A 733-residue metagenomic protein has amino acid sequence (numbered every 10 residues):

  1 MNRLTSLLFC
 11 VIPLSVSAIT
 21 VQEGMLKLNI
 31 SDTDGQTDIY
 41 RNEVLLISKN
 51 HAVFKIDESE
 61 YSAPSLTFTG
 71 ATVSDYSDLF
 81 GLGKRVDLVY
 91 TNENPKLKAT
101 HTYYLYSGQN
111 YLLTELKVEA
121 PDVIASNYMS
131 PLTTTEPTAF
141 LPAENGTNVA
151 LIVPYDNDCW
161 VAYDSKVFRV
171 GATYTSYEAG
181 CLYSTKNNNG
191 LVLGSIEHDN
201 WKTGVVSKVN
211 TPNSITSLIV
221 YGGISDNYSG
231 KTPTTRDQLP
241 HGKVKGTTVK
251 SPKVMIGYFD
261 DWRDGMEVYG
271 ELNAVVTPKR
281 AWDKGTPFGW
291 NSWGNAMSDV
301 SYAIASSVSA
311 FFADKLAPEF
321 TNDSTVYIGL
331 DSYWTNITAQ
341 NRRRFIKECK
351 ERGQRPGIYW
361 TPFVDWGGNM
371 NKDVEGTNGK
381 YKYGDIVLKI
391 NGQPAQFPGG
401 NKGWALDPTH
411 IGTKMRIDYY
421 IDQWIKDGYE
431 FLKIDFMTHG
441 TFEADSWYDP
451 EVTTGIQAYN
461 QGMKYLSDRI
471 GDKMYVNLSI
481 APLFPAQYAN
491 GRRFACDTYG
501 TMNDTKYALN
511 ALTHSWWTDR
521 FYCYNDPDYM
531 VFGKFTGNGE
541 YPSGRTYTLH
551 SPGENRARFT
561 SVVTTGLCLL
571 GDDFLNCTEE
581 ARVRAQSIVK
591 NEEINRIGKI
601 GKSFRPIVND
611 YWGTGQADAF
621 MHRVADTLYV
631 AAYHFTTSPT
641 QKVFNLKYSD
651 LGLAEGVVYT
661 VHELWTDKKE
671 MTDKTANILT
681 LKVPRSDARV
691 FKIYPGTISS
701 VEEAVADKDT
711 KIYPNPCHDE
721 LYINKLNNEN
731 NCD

Functional and structural regions predicted by a protein language model:
M1-T20: Bacterial Sec-dependent N-terminal signal peptides
T20-Q22, L28-F320, F431: Carbohydrate-recognition beta-sandwich/jelly-roll modules in extracellular/periplasmic carbohydrate-active proteins
V21, L28, E702-N727: Surface-exposed, proline-anchored Ser/Thr-rich loop/turn motifs
L112, V562-T565, L570, N609-L653 (+2 more regions): Carbohydrate-binding surface patches
D283-A444, G455-A458, K464-V476: Substrate-binding cleft of carbohydrate-active enzyme catalytic domains
S307, S324, T498, A619 (+1 more regions): Coil residues (strongly favoring Ser/Thr
D373-I411, M415, Q461-T578: Glycan-recognition surfaces
D673-I698: C-terminal beta-strand-rich structural cap/linker in extracellular carbohydrate-active enzymes
